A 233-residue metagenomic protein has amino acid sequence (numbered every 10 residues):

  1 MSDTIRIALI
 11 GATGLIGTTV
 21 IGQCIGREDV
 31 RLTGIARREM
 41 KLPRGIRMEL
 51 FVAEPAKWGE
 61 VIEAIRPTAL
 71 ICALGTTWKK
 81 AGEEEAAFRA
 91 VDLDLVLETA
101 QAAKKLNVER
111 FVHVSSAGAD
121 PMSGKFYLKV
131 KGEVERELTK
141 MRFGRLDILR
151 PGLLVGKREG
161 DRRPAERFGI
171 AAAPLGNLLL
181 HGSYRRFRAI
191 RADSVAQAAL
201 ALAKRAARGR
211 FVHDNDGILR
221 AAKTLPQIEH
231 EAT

Functional and structural regions predicted by a protein language model:
S2-R27: N-terminal Rossmann NAD(P)H-binding glycine-rich loop of SDR-like oxidoreductase domains
I5, R27, P121-E229: Oxidoreductase cofactor-interface core, primarily capturing Rossmann-like NAD(P)-dependent enzymes
I10, I35, A73-L74, F111-A117 (+1 more regions): SDR active-site strand-loop-helix element
L15, E84-E135, K140, G144-L149: Conserved Rossmann-fold NAD(P)-dependent oxidoreductase catalytic core, especially the SDR/UDP-sugar
E28, G34-E39, E54: N-terminal Rossmann-fold cofactor-binding loop
R38-R47: Short loop/helix-cap segments at secondary-structure boundaries that form the rim of catalytic
M48-E98, A102-K105: NAD(P)H-binding glycine-rich loop region in Rossmannoid oxidoreductase-like domains and their noncatalytic homologs
